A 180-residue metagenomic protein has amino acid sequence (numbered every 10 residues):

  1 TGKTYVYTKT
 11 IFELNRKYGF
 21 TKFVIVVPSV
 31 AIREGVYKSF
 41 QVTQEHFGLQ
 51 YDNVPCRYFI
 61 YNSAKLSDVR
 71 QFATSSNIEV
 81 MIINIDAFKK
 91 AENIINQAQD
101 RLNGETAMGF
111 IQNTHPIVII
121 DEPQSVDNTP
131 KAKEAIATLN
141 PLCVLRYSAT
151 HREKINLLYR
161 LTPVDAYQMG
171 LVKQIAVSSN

Functional and structural regions predicted by a protein language model:
T4-G19: Walker A/P-loop NTP-binding motif
V6, T10, A31-T43, K131 (+4 more regions): Alpha-helical scaffold elements adjacent to nucleotide-binding pockets in ATP/GTP-utilizing enzyme cores
G19-D52, F59, N84-A87: Conserved Walker A/P-loop ATP-binding site and its immediately adjacent core in helicase/helicase-like ATPase domains
G19-F20, S75-N77, Q112-T114, N140: Short loop/turn elements that form and flank the Walker-type P-loop nucleotide-binding site in RecA-like NTPase cores
F47-R101: Inter-Walker segment of RecA-like/P-loop motor cores
D86-R146: SF2 helicase catalytic motif II
L142, T150-N156, R160-L161: Conserved P-loop NTPase motor core
L157-N180: Conserved interdomain linker/interface between the two RecA-like ATPase lobes of SF2 helicase motors
